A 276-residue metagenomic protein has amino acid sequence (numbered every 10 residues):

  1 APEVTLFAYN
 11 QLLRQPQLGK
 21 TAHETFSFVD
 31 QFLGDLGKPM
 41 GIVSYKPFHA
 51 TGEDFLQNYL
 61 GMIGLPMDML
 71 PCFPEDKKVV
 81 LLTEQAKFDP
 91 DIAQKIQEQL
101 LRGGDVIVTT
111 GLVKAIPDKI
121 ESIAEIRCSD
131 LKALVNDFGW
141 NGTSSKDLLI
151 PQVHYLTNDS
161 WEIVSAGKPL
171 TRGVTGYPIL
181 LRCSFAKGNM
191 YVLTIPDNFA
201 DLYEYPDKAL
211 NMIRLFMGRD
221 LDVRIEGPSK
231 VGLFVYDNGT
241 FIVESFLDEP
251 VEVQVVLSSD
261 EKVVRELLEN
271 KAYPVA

Functional and structural regions predicted by a protein language model:
A1-G61, P66, L170, V192-T194 (+1 more regions): Hydrophobic targeting/anchoring helices
P2-V4, I63-L65, E75-V79, R102-G104 (+1 more regions): Loop/turn elements at helix/coil->beta-strand transitions in domains of secreted/extracellular proteins
Q11-L12, E75, K114-A115: Positions that flank functional sites
L18-T25, K78-Q85, E121-E125: Short low-complexity, flexible loop/linker segments enriched in glycine and/or proline with clustered acidic
V29-G41, P71-F73, R182, G232-F234: Short boundary motifs at domain starts and secondary-structure transition points
L56-K77, E84-K87: A short, well-structured beta->alpha microelement
P71, T83-A276: A conserved amphipathic helix/loop scaffold that creates a polar/acidic microenvironment used either to coordinate
